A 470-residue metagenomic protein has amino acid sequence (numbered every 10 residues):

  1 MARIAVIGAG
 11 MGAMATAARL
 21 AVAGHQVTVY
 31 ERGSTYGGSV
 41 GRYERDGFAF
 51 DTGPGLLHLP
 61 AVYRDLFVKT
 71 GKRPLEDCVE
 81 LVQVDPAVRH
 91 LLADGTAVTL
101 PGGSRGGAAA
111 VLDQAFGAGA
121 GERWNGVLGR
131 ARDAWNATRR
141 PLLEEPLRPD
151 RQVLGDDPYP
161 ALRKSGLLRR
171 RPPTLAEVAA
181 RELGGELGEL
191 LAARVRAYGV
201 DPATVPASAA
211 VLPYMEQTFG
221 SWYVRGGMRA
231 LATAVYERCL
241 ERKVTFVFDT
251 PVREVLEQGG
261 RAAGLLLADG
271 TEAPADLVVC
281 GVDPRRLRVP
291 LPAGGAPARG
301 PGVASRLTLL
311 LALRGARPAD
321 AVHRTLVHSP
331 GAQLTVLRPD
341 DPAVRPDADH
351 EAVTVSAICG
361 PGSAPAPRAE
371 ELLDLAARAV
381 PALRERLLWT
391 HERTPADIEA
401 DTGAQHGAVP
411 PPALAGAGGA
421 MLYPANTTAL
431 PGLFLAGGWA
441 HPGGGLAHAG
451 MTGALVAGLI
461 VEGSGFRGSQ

Functional and structural regions predicted by a protein language model:
A2-R140: N-terminal glycine-rich phosphate/pyrophosphate-binding loop and immediately adjacent elements
P54, G438-S464: A conserved FAD-binding loop/helix module that cradles the flavin
D94, D201-A207, L256-A263, D349-E351: A short, glycine/Asx- and small/polar-enriched loop/turn that sits immediately N-terminal to a beta-strand
R132-R242, Q405-L414: Active-site/ligand-binding neighborhood in enzyme catalytic cores
E186-Y198, A382-P442: A glycine-rich dinucleotide-binding beta-alpha-beta segment and adjacent secondary-structure elements that constitute
C239-V252: A conserved beta-strand/loop element that lines the FAD pocket in flavoprotein oxidoreductases
R253-A348: Mid-domain catalytic core of redox enzymes that form a hydrophobic substrate pocket/lid adjacent to a catalytic redox
R314-D401: C-terminal segments that line or cap access tunnels to active or ligand-binding sites in enzymes and enzyme-associated
